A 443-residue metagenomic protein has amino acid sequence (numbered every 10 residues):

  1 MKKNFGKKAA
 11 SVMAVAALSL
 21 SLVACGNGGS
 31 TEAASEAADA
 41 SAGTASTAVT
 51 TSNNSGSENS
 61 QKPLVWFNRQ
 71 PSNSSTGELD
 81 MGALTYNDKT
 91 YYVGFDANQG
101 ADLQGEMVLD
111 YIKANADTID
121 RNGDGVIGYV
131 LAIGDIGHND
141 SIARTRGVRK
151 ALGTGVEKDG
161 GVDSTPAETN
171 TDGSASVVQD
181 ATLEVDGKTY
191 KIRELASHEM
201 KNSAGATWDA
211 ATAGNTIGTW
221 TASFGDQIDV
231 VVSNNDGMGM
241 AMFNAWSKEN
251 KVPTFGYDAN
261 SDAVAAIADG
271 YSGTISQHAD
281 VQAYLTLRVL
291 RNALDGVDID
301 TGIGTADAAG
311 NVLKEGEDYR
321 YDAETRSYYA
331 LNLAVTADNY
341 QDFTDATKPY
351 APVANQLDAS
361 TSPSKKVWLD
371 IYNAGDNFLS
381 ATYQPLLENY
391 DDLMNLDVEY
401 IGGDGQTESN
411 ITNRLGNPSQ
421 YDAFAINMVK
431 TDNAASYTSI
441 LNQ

Functional and structural regions predicted by a protein language model:
M1-M13: Bacterial Sec-dependent N-terminal signal peptides
K2-F5, C25-Q443: A residue-level marker of the well-folded mature domains of exported/periplasmic proteins
A16: Short acidic (Asp/Glu) patches
S19-L22: Bacterial Sec-type N-terminal signal peptides, specifically the leucine/valine-rich hydrophobic h-region
